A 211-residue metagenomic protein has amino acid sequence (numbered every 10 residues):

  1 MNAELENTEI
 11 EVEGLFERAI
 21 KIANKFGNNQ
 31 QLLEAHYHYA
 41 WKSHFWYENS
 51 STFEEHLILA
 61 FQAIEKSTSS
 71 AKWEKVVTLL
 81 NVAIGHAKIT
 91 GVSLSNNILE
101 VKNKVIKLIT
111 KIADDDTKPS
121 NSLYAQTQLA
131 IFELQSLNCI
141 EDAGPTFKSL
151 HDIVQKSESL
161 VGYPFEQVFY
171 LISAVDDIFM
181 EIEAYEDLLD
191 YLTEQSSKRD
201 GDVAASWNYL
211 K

Functional and structural regions predicted by a protein language model:
M1-A3, N29-K42, S69-V92, K118-L137 (+2 more regions): Amphipathic alpha-helical repeat scaffolds of TPR domains
E4-R18, W46-A63, V92-L108, Q126-T127 (+3 more regions): Helix-turn-helix repeat elements of alpha-solenoid scaffolds
E11-Q31: Internal amphipathic alpha-helical repeat/solenoid segments
A23, I64, I109-D116, H151-E158 (+1 more regions): Eukaryotic all-alpha helical interaction scaffolds
F26, K42-S50, S67: Amphipathic alpha-helical interaction segments
I182-K211: Helix-coil-helix junctions within alpha-helical repeat/solenoid scaffolds
